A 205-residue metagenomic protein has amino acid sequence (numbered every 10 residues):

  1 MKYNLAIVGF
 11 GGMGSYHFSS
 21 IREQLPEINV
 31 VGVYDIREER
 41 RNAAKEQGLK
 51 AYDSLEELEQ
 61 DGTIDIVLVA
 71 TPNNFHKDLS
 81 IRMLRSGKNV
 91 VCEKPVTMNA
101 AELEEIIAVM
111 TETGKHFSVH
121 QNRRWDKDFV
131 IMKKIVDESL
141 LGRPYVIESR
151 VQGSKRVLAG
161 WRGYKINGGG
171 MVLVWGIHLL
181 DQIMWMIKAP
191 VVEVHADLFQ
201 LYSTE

Functional and structural regions predicted by a protein language model:
M1-Q47: N-terminal Rossmann-like dinucleotide-binding module
N4, N29-V30, T63-D65, N89 (+1 more regions): Structural signature of beta-strand start/N-cap positions in the alpha/beta core of ABC transporter nucleotide-binding
H17, I36, K50-V109: Beta-loop-alpha module in the N-terminal Rossmann-like domain of NAD(P)-dependent dehydrogenases, especially those
G32, I66, V146: Short, Asp-centered acidic motifs that coordinate Mg2+ and/or phosphate in catalytic or ligand-binding sites
Y52, V91, H116-S118, E148 (+1 more regions): Structural detector of well-ordered beta-strand residues that form the stable sheet scaffold of enzyme domains
E105-N122, G142-I147: Rossmann-fold dehydrogenase core element
R123-E205: Predominantly a Rossmann-like dinucleotide-binding segment in NAD(P)-dependent oxidoreductases
